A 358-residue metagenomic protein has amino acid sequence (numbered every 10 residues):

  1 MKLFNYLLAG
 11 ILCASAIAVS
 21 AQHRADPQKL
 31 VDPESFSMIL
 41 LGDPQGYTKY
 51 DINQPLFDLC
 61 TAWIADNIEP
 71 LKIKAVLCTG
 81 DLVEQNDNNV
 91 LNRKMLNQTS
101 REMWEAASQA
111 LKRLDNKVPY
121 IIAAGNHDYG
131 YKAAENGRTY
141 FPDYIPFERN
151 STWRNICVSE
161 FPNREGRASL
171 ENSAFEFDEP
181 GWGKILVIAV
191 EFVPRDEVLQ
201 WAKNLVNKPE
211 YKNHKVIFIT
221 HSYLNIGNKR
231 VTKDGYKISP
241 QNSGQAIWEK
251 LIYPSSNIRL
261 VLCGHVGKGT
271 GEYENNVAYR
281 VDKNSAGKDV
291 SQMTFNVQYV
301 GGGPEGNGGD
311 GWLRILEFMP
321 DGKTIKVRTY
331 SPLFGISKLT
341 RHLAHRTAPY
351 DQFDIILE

Functional and structural regions predicted by a protein language model:
M1-H23: Bacterial Sec-dependent N-terminal signal peptides
A21-T99: N-terminal active-site segment of His-dependent metallophosphoesterases
S35-T48, E176, G183-V193, I219 (+2 more regions): Active-site-proximal beta-strand elements of phosphoester/diester hydrolases
D43, G80-D81, G125-N126, H221 (+1 more regions): Active-site glycine-centered loops adjacent to acidic/histidine catalytic or metal-binding residues that shape
T48-Y50, Q85-V90, Y129-A134, E197-L199 (+4 more regions): Extracytoplasmic/secreted cell-surface and envelope-processing proteins
A65-A75, N116, R164-E176, P180-R280: His/acidic metal-ligating clusters that form di-metal
N88-Q200, Y211, P254, G271-T294 (+2 more regions): Extended active-site neighborhood of metal-dependent phosphoesterases/phosphodiesterases
G269-E358: Binuclear metal-dependent phosphoesterase catalytic core
